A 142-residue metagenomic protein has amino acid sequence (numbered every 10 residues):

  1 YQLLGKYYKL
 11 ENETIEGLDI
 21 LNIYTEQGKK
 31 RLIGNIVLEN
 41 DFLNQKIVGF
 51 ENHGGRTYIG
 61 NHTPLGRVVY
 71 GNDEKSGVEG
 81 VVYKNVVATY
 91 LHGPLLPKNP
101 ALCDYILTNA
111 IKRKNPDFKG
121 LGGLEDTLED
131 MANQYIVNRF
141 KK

Functional and structural regions predicted by a protein language model:
Y1-N44: Cysteine-nucleophile active-site neighborhood
Q27-K142: Amide-donor transfer/coupling interface in amidating biosynthetic enzymes
